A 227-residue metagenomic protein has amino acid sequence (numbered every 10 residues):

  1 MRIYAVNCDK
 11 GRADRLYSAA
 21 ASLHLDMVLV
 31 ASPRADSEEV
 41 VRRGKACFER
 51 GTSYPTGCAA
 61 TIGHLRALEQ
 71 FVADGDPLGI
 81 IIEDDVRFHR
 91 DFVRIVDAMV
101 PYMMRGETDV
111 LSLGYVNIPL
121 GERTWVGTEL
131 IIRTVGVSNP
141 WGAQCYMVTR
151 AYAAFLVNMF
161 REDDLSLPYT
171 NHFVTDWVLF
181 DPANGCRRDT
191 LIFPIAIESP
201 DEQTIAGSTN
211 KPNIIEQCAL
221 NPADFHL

Functional and structural regions predicted by a protein language model:
M1-I82, V86-L227: An acidic/histidine-cluster motif and surrounding catalytic segment that typifies divalent-metal-assisted enzyme active
